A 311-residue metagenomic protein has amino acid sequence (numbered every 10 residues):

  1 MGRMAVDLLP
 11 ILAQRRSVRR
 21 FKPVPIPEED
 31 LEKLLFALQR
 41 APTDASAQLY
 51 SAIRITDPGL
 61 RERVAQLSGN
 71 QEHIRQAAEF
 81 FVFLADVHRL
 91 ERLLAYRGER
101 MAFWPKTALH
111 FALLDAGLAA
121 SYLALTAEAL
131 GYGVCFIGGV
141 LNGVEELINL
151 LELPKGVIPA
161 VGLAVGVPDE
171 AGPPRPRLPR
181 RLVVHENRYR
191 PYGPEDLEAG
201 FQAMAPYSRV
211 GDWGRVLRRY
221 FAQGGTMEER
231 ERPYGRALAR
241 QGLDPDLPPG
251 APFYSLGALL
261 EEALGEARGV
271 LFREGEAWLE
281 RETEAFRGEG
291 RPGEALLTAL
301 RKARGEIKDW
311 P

Functional and structural regions predicted by a protein language model:
M1-A267, E274-L279, T283-E289, L296 (+2 more regions): Acidic, surface-exposed loops and disordered segments
